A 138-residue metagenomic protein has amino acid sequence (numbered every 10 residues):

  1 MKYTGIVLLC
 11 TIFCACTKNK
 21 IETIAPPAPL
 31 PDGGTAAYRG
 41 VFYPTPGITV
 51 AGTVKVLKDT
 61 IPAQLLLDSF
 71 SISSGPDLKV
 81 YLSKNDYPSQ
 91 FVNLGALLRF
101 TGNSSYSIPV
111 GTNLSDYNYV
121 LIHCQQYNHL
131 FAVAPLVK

Functional and structural regions predicted by a protein language model:
M1-G5, T17-K18: Positively charged n-region of N-terminal signal peptides that target proteins for export
I12-A15: C-terminal motif of bacterial Sec signal peptides marking the signal peptidase cleavage site
K18-T60, G95: Transition segment at domain starts
L66-D68, N103-G111: Exposed aromatic-hydrophobic patches
K79-Y81: Beta-strand signatures of extracellular beta-sandwich domains
Y87-G95: Surface-exposed loop/edge segments in extracytoplasmic proteins
A96-G102: Short proline/glycine- and polar residue-rich coil/turn motifs
V110-A132: Short, exposed beta-strand-loop hairpins at the edges of beta-sheets in extracellular/periplasmic proteins
